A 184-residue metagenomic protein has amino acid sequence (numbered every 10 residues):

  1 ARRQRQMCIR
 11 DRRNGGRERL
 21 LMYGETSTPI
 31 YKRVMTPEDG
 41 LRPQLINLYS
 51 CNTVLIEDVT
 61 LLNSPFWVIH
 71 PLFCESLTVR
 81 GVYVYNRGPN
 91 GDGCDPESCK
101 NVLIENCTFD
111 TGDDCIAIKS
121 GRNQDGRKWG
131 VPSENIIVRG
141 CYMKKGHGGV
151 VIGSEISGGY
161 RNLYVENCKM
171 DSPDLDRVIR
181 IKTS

Functional and structural regions predicted by a protein language model:
A1-I9: Single conserved hydrophobic/aromatic residue that forms the stacking wall/gate of nucleotide- or nucleobase-binding
N14-L20, T26-I46, N63-W67, G88-D95 (+3 more regions): Extracellular beta-strand/beta-solenoid scaffold signature
Y23-G24, N101: Ubiquitous "structural anchor" signal
N52-L62, E75-N86, S98-D114, I118-K119 (+2 more regions): Right-handed parallel beta-helix
